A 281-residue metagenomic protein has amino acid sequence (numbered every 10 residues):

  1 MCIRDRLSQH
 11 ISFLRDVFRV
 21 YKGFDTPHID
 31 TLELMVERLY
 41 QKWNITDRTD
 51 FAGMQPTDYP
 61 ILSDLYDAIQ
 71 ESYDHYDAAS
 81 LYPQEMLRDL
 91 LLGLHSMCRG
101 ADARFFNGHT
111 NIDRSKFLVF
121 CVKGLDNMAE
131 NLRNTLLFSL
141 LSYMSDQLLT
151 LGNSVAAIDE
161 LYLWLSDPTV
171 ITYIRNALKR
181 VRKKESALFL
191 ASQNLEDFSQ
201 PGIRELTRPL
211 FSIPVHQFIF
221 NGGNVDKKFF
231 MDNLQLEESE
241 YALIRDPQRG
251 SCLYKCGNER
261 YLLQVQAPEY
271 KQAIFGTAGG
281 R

Functional and structural regions predicted by a protein language model:
I3-S186, L190, L243, P247 (+1 more regions): P-loop NTPase motor domains
W164-L165, E196-Q200: Short, solvent-exposed loop/turn segments at secondary-structure junctions
Q193: Cofactor-binding loop segments of dinucleotide-utilizing enzymes, especially the Rossmann-like FAD- and NAD(P)+-binding
F198-R281: C-terminal regions of RecA-like/P-loop NTPase motor modules
